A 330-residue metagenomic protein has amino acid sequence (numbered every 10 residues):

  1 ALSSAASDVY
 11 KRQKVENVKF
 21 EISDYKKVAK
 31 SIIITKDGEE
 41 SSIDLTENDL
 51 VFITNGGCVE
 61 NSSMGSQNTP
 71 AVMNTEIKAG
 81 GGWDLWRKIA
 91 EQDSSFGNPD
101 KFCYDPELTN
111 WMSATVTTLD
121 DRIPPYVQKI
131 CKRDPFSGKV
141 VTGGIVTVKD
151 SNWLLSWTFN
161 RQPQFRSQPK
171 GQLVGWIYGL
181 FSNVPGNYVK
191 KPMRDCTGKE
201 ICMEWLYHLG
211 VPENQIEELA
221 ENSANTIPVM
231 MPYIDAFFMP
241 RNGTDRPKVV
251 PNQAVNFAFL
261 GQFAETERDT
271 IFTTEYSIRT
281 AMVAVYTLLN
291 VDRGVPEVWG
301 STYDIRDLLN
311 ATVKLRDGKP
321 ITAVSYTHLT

Functional and structural regions predicted by a protein language model:
A1-A6, Y10, H328-T330: Single conserved hydrophobic/aromatic residue that forms the stacking wall/gate of nucleotide- or nucleobase-binding
K11-V28: A conserved short coil-to-beta-strand element within the FAD-binding core of flavoproteins
Q13, K27, T46-E47, N252: Structured loop/turn residues at beta-strand edges in well-structured enzyme cores
K30-I34: Short polybasic amphipathic segments
T35-E39: FAD-binding core/adjacent interface of flavoenzyme oxidoreductases
E40-D49: Core beta-strand elements of the Rossmann-like FAD/NAD(P) dinucleotide-binding domain in flavoenzyme oxidoreductases
N48-N55, E60-Y303: C-terminal segments that line or cap access tunnels to active or ligand-binding sites in enzymes and enzyme-associated
L289-Y326: Active-site-proximal substrate-binding core of FAD-dependent oxidoreductases
